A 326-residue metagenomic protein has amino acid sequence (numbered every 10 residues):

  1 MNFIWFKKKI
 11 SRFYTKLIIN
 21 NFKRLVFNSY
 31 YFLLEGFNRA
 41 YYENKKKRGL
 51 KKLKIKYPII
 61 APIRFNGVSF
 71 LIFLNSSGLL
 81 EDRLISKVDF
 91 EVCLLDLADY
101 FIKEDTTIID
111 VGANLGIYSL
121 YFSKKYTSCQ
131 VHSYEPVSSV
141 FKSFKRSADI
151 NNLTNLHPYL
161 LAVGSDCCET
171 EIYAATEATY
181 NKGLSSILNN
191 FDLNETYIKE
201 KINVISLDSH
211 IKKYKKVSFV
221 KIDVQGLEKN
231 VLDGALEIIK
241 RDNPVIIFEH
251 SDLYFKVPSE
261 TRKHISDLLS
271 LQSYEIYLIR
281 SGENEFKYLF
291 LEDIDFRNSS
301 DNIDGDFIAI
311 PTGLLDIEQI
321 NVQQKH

Functional and structural regions predicted by a protein language model:
M1-S147, N151, N194, Y214 (+1 more regions): S-adenosyl-L-methionine
L53-I60, D166-C168, S270-S273: A short, compositionally biased
I60, C129-S133, S206-H326: Conserved acidic-Pro-Pro-aromatic motif
N66-L95, T154, Y159-I211, L315: Glycine-rich adenosyl-binding loop in Rossmann-like folds that engage adenosine-containing cofactors
A113-L115, S138, S165, V224-G226 (+1 more regions): Short, glycine/acidic-enriched loop or turn micro-motifs at the edges of active sites
F122, F144, I172, V231-A235: Hydrophobic packing residues within well-ordered alpha-helices of enzyme cores
D149-N151, Y173-T179, R262-D267, D295: Short, hinge-like loop/turn segments at secondary-structure boundaries
D149-T154, I239-N243: Short helix-capping segments at alpha-helix termini
